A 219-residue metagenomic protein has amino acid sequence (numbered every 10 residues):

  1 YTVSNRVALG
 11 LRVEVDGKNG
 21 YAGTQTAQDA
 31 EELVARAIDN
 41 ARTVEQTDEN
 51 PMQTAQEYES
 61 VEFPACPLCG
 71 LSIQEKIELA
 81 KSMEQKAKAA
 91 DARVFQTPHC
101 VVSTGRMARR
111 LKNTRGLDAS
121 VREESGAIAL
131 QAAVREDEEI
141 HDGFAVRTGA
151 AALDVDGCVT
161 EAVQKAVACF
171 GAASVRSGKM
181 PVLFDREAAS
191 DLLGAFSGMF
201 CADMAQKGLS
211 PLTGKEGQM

Functional and structural regions predicted by a protein language model:
Y1-S103, A150-K179, F184, T213-G214: Alpha/propeptide regions of enzymes that mature by internal proteolysis
P64-C66, E78, F95, V102-M219: Active-site-adjacent "lid" and substrate-binding segments of diverse enzymatic cores
